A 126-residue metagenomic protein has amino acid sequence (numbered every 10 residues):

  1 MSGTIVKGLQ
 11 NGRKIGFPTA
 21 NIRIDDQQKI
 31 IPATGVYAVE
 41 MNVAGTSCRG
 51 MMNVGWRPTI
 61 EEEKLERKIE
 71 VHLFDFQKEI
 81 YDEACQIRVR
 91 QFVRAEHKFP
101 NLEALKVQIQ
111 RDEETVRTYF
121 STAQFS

Functional and structural regions predicted by a protein language model:
T4-S126: Phosphate/ribose-recognition catalytic cores of enzymes acting on nucleotide-derived substrates
